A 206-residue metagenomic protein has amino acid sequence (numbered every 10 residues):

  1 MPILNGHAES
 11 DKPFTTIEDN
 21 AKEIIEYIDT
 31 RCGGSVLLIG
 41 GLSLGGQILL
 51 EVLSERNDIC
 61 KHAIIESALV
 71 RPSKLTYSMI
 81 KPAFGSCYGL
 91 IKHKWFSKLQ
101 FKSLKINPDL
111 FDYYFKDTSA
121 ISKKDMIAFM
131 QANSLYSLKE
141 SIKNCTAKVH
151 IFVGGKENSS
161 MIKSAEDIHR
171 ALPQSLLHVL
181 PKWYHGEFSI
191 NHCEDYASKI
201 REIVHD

Functional and structural regions predicted by a protein language model:
M1-G40: Active-site loop/oxyanion-hole signature of alpha/beta-hydrolase fold enzymes
G41-G45, L49: Gly/Ala-rich beta-loop-alpha elbow adjacent to hydrolase catalytic centers
S54, C60-L90: Flexible "cap/lid" loop of the alpha/beta hydrolase fold
K74-T76, L90-K143: Conserved alpha/beta-hydrolase catalytic His-Asp/Glu region
C145, I151-V153: Short beta-strand/loop motif that positions the catalytic acidic residue of the alpha/beta-hydrolase fold
A147, M161-R170: Short alpha-helix in the alpha/beta-hydrolase fold that links the catalytic acid
K156-S160, G186: Acidic catalytic loop of the alpha/beta-hydrolase fold
L180-D195: Catalytic histidine-centered segment of alpha/beta-hydrolase-like enzymes
